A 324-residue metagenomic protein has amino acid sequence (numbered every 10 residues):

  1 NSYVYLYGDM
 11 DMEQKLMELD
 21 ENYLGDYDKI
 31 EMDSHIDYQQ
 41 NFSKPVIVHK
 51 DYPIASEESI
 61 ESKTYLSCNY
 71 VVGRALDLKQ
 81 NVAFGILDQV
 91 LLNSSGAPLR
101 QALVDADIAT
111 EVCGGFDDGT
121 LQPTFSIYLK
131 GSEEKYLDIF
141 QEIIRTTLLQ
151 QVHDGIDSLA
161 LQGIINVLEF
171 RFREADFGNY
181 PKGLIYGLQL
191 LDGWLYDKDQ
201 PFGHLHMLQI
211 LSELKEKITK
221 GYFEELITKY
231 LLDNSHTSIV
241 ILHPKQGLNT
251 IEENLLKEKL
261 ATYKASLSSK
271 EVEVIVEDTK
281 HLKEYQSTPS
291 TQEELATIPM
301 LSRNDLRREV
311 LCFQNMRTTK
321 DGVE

Functional and structural regions predicted by a protein language model:
N1-F42, E61-D77, A83, Q89-R307: Charge-rich, well-structured scaffold segments of protease-associated domains
P45-A55, F172-D176: Short, low-order "capping/linker" segments at domain edges
P53-E57, T291-V323: Edge strands and adjacent loops of beta-rich recognition modules
E111, V323-E324: Non-catalytic regulatory/linker segments of enzymes
